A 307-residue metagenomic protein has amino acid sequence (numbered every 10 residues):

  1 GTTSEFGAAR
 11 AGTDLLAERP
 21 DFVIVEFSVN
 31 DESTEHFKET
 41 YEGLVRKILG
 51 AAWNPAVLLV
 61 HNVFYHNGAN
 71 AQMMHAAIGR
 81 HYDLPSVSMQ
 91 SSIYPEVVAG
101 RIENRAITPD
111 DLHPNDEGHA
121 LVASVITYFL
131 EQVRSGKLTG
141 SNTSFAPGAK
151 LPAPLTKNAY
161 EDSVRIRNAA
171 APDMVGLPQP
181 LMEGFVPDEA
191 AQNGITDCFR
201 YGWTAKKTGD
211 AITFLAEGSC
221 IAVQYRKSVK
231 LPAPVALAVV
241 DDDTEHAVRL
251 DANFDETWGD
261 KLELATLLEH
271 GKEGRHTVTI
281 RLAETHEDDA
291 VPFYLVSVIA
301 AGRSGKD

Functional and structural regions predicted by a protein language model:
G1-T2: A short beta-strand-loop structural module common to alpha/beta enzyme folds
F6-S144, P178, Q192-D197, Y201-A222 (+1 more regions): Alpha-helical cap/lid subdomain in secreted, periplasmic, or secretory-pathway luminal O-acyl-processing enzymes
A146-G194: Acidic, Ser/Thr-rich low-complexity intrinsically disordered segments
